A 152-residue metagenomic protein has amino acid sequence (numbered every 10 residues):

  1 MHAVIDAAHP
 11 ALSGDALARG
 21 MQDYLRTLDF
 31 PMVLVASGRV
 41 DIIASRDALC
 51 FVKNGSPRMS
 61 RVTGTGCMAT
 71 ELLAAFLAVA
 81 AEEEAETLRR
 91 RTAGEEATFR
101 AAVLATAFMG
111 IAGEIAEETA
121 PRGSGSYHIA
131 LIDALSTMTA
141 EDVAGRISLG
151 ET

Functional and structural regions predicted by a protein language model:
M1-L49: Conserved phosphate/ATP/ADP-binding segment of small-molecule kinases
I5, L25-M32, L77, A81 (+3 more regions): Structural signal for hydrophobic packing residues in well-ordered secondary-structure cores of soluble enzyme domains
L12, A16-G20, G64, M68 (+2 more regions): Conserved active-site and cofactor/substrate-binding residues in soluble primary-metabolism enzymes
R39-V40, S56, A105-G110: Glycine-rich beta-alpha junction loops
I42-S45, M59-R61, A69-T70: Short acidic/glycine-rich loop or secondary-structure boundary segments that cap or lie
V52-G64: Short pre-catalytic strand/loop immediately N-terminal to key active-site residues, enriched for Gly-Thr
T63-T92, R100-F108: Short, small-residue alpha-helix embedded
L88-A93, G110-T152: Charged C-terminal helix
